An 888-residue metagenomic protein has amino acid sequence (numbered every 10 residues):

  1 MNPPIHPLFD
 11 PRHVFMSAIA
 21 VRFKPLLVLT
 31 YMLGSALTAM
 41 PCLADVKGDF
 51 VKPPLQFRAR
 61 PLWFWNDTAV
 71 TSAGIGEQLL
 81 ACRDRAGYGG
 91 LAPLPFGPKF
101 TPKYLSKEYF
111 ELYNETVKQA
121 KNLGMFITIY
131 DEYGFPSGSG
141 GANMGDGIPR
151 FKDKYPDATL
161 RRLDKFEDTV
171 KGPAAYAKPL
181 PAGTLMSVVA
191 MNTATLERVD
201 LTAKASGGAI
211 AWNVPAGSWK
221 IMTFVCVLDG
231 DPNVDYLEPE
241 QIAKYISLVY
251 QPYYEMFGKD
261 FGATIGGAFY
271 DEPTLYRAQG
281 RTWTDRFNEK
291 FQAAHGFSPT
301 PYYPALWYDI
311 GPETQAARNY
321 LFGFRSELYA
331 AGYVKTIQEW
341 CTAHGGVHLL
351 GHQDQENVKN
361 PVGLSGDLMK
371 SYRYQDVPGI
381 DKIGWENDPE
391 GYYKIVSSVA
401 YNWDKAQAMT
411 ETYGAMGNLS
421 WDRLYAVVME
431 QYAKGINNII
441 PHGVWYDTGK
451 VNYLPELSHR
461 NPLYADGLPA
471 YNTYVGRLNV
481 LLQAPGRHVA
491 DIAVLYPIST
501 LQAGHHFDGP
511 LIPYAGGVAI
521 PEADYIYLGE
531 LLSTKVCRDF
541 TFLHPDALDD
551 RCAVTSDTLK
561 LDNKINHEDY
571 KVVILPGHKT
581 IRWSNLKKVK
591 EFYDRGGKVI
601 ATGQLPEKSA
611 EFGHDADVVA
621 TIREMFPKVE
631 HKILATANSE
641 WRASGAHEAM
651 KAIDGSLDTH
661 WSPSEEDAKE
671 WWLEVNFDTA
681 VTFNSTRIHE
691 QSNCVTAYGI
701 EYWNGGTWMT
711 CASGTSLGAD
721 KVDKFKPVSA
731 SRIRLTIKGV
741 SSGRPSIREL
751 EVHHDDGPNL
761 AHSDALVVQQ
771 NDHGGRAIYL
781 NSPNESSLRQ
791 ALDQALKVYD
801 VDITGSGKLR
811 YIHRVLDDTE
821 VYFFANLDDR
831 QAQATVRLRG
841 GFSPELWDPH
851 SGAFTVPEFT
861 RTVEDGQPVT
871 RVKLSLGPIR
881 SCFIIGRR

Functional and structural regions predicted by a protein language model:
P3-T30: Bacterial N-terminal signal peptides that target proteins for export
A39-A44: Boundary at the C-terminal end of the N-terminal hydrophobic targeting segment
V46-A86: Mature N-terminal segment immediately following signal peptide/propeptide cleavage in secreted/periplasmic
L55-F64, P93-K99, V225-D235: Acidic/histidine-rich, surface-exposed loop or edge segments in extracytoplasmic proteins
F57-R60, T71-G76, G89-L91, Y104-A142 (+13 more regions): Carbohydrate-binding surfaces of carbohydrate-active enzymes
I127-L228: Active-site "lid/cap" and pocket-lining segments within catalytic core domains
S187-M256, E864-R888: Extended acidic/polar, glycine-enriched regions that form or flank non-catalytic beta-rich accessory modules
A211, A712-G743: Beta-sandwich interaction modules
